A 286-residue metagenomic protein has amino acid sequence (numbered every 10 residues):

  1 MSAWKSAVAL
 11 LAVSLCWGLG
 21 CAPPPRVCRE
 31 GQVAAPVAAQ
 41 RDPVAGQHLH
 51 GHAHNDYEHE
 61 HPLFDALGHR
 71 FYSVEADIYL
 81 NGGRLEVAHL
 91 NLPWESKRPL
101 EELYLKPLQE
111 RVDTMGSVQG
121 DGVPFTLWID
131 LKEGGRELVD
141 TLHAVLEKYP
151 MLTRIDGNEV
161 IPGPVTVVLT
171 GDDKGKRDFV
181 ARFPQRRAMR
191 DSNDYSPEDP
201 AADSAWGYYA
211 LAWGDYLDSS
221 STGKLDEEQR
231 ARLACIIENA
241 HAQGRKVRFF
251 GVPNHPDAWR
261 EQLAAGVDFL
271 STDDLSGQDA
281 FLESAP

Functional and structural regions predicted by a protein language model:
M1-K5: Positively charged n-region of N-terminal signal peptides that target proteins for export
A7-G18: Bacterial N-terminal signal peptides
C21-P286: Phosphate-group recognition and catalysis centered on beta-loop-alpha active-site segments
